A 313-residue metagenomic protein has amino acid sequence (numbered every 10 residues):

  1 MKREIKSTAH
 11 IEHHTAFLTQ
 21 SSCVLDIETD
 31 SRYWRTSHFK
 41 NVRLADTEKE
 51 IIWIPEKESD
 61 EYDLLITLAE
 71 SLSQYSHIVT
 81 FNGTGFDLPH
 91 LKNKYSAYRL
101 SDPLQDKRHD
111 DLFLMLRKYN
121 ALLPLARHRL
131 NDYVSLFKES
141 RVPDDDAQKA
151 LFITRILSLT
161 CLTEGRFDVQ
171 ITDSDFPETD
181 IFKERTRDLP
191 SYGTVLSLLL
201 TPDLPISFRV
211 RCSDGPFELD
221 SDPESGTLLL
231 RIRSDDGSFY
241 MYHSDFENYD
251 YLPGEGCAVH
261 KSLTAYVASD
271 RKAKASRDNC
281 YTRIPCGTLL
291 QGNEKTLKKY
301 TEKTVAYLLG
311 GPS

Functional and structural regions predicted by a protein language model:
M1-S313: DEDD superfamily 3′-5′ metal-dependent exonuclease/proofreading module
